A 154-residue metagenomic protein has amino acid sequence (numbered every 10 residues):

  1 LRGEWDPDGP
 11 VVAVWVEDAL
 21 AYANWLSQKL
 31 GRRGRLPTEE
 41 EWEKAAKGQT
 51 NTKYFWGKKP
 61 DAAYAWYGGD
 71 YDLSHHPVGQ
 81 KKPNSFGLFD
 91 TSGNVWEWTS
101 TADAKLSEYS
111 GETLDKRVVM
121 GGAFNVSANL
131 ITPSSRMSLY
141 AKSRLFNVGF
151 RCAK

Functional and structural regions predicted by a protein language model:
L1-M137, A141-F146: Functional-site microenvironments in short loops/helix caps that host divalent-cation chemistry
F146-K154: Short, structured beta-strand segments at or near domain termini in extracellular proteins/domains
